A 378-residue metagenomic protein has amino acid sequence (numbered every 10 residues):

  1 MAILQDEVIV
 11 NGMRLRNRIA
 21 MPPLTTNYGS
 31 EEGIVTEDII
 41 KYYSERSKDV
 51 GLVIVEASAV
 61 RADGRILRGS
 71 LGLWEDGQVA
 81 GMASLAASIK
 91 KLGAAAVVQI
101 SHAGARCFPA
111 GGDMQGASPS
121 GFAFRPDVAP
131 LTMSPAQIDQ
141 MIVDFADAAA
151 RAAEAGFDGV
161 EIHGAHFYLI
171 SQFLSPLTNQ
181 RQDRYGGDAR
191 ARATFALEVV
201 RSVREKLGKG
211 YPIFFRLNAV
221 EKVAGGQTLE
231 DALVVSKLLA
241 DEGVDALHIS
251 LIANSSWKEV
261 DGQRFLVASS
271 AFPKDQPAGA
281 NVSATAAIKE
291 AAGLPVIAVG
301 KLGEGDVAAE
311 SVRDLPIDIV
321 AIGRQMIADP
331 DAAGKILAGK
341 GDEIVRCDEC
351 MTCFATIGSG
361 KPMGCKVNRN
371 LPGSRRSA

Functional and structural regions predicted by a protein language model:
M1-A378: Flavin-dependent oxidoreductase catalytic cores
